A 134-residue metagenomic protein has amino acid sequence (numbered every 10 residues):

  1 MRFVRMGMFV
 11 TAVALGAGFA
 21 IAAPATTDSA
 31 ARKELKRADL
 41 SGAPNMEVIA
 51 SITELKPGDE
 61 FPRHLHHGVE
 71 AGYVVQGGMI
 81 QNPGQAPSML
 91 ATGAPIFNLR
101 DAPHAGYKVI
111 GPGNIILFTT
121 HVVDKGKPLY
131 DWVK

Functional and structural regions predicted by a protein language model:
R2-I52, I96-F97, Y130-K134: A short, N-terminal "cap"/entry segment at the start of jelly-roll beta-barrel domains of the cupin/DSBH fold
A38, L55-P57, M79-I80, P95 (+2 more regions): Extracytoplasmic low-complexity repetitive segments enriched in small/polar residues
L40-G42, L55-K56, G84-A102: Short acidic-glycine-tyrosine-enriched beta hairpin
M46, G58-Y73: A short beta-loop-beta micro-motif enriched in histidine and acidic residues
R63, A71-Y73, P95-N98, L117-T119: Structural recognition of the beta-strand scaffold that forms the well-ordered cores of secreted hydrolase catalytic
R63, Q81-N82, N98, H104-G111: Short beta-strand His + acidic residue motifs that chelate non-heme Fe in jelly-roll/DSBH and cupin folds
H67-Q85, T92-A94: Glycine- and acidic-residue-biased ligand/ion/polar-headgroup-sensing regions
A102-G126: Ligand-binding loop in jelly-roll beta-barrel domains
